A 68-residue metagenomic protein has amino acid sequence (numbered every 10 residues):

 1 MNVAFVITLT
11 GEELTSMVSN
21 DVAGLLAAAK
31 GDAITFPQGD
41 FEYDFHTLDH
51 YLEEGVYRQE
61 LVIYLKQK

Functional and structural regions predicted by a protein language model:
M1-T15: Short, basic/aromatic beta-hairpin or loop at an interaction surface
S16-A23: Short alpha-helix capping/helix-loop boundary micro-motifs
A27-A29: Short, well-ordered loop/turn sites that connect or cap secondary structure elements
D40-H50: Short beta-strand-centered aromatic/proline hotspots
H50-I63: Short, solvent-exposed secondary-structure boundary/capping segments
K66-K68: Ubiquitin-like/PB1-type beta-grasp interaction modules and other compact soluble beta-rich domains
